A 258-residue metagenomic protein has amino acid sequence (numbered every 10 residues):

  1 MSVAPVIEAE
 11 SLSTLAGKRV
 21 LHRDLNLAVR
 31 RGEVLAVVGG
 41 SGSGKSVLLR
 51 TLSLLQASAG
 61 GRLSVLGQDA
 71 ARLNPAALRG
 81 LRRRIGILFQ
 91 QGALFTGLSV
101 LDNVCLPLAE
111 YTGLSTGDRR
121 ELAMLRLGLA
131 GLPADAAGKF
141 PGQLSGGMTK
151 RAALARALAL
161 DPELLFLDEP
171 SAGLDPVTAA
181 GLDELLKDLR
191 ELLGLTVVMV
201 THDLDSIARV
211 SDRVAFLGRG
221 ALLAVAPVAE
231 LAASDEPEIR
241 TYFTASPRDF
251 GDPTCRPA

Functional and structural regions predicted by a protein language model:
S53: Helix-to-loop junction immediately C-terminal to a conserved catalytic motif
D69, G117-D135: Conserved ABC ATPase "signature" region
F140-L144, M148: Conserved ABC ATPase signature
D161: Conserved catalytic motifs of ABC-family nucleotide-binding domains
L165-D168: Catalytic Walker B motif of ABC-type/P-loop ATPase nucleotide-binding domains
